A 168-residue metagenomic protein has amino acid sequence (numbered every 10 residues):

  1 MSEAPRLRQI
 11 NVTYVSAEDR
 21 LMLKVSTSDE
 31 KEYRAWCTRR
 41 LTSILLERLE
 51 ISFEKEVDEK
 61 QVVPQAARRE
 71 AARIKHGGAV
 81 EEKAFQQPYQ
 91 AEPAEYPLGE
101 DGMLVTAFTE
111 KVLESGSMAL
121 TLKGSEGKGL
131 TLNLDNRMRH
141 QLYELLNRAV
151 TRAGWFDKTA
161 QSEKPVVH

Functional and structural regions predicted by a protein language model:
M1-E56: The feature marks the first
M1-M22, G77-L122: Intrinsic, low-complexity N-terminal interaction/targeting segments
Q9, P64-H76, T106, K111 (+1 more regions): DNA polymerase processivity clamps
E30-W36, G102-L104, G127-L134: Short, exposed beta-strand "edge-strand" segments with a Pro/Gly-rich flavor and a Y/T-containing core
E32-L41, E56-A71, L134, R152-F156 (+1 more regions): Extended, low-complexity, amphipathic alpha-helical coiled-coil/linker regions that act as scaffolds and localization
T42, A119-H168: Mixed-charge, glycine-accented linear interaction segment located at domain edges/termini
R48-E100: Charged surface patches that recognize polyanionic ligands
